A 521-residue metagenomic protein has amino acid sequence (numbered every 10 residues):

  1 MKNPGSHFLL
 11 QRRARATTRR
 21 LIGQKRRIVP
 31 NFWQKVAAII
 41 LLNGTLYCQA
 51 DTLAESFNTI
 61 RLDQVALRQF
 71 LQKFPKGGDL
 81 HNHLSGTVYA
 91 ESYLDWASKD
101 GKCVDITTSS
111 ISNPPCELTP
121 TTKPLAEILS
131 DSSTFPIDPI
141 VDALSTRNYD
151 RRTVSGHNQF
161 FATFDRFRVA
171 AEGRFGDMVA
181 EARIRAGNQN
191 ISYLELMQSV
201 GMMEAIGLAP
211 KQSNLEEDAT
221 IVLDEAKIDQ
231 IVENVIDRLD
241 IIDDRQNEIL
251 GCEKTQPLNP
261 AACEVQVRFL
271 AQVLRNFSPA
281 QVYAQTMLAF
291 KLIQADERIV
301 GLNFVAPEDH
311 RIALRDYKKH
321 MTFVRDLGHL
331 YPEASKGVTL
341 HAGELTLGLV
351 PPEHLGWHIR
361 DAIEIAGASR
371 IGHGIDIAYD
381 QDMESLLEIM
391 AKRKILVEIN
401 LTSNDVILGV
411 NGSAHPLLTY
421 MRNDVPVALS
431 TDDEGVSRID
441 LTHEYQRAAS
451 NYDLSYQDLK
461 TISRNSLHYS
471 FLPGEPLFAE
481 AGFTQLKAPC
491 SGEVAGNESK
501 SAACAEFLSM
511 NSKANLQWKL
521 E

Functional and structural regions predicted by a protein language model:
M1-N31: N-terminal secretory signal peptides that target proteins for export/translocation
H7, Q49-E521: Metal-cofactor-binding active-site regions of metalloenzymes
Q11, R15, I28, A38 (+2 more regions): Alpha-helical and His/Cys-centered functional microenvironments
R13-A14, A37, T322, G474: Short linear sequence elements within intrinsically disordered, low-complexity coil regions
T18-I22, L41-L42, Q49: Short intrinsically disordered, low-complexity segments
K35-T45: Bacterial N-terminal signal peptides
